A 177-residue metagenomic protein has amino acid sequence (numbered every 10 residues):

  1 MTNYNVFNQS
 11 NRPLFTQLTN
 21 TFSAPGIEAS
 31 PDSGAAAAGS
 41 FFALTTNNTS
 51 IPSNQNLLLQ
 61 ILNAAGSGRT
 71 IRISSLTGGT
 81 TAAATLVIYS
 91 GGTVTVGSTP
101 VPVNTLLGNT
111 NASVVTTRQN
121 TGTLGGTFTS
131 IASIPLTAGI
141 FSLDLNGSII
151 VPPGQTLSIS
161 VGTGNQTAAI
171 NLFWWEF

Functional and structural regions predicted by a protein language model:
M1-F15, N20, I27-F177: Beta-strand-centric surfaces of beta-sandwich/beta-rich domains
